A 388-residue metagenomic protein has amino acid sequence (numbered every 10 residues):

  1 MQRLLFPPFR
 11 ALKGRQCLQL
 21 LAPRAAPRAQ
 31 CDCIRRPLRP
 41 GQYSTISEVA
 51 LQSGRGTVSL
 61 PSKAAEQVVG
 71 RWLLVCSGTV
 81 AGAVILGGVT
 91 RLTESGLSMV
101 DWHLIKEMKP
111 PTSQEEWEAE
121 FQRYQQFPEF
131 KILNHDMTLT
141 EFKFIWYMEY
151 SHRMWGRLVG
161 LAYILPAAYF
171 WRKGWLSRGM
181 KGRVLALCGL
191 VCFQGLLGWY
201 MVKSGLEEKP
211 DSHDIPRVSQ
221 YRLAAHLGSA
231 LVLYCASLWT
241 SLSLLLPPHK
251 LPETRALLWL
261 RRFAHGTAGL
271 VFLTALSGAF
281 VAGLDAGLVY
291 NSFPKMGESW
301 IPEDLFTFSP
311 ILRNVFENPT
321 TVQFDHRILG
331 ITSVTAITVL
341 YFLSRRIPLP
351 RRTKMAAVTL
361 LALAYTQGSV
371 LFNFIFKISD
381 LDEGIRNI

Functional and structural regions predicted by a protein language model:
Q2-R10, A22, P27-I388: Polytopic transmembrane helical bundles with strong interfacial aromatic enrichment
